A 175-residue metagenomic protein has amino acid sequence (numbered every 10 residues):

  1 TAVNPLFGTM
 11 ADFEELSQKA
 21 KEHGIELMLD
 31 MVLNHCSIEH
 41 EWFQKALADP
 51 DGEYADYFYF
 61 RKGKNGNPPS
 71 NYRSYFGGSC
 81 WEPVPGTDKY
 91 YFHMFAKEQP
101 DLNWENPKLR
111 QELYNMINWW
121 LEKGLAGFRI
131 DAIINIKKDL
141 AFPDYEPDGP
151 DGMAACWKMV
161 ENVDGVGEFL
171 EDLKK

Functional and structural regions predicted by a protein language model:
T1-N118, E122, N135-K175: Acidic/aromatic-lined carbohydrate-recognition and catalytic surfaces of CAZymes acting on diverse glycans
F128-I130: Hydrophobic residues within beta-strands of alpha/beta enzymes
